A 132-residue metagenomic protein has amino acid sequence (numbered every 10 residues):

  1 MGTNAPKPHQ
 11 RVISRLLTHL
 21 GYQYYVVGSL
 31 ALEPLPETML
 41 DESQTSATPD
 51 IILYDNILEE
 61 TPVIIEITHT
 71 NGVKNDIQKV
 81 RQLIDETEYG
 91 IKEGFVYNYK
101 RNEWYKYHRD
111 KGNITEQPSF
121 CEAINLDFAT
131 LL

Functional and structural regions predicted by a protein language model:
M1-L132: Gly/Pro/Ser/Thr-rich low-complexity, intrinsically disordered segments predominantly at protein N-termini
